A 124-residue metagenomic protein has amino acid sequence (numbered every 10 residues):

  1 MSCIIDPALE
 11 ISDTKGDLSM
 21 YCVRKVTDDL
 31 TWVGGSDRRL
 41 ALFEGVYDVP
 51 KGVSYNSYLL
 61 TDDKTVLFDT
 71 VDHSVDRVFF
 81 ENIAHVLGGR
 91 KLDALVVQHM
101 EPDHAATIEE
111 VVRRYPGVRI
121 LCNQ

Functional and structural regions predicted by a protein language model:
D6-L9, C22: Exposed boundary/loop context
K15-G16, A41-E44, H104: Short secondary-structure boundary micro-motifs
Y21-H85: Conserved beta-strand hairpin/beta-sheet module of binuclear metal-dependent hydrolase folds, prominently
D63, S74-L121: Active-site metal-binding motif and surrounding structural segment of the metallo-beta-lactamase
Q124: Short, polar loop motifs at secondary-structure junctions
